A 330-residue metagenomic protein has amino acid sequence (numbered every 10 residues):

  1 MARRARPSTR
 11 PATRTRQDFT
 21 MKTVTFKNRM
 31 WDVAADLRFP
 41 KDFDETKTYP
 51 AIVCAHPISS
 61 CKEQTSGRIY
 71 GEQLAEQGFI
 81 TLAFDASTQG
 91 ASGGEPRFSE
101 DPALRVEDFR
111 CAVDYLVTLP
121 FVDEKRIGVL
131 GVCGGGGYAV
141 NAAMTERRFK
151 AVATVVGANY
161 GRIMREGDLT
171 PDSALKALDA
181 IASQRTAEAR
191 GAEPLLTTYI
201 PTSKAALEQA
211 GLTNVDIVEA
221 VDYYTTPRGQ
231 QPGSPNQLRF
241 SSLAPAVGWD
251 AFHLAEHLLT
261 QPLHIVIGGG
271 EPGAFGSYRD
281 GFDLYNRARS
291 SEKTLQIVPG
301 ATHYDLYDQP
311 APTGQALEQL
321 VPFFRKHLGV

Functional and structural regions predicted by a protein language model:
D18-K47: N-terminal cap/lid segment of alpha/beta-hydrolase-fold proteins
S59-E72, A86: The serine-hydrolase catalytic nucleophile loop
Q73-A91: Conserved alpha/beta-hydrolase
S99-P120: Alpha/beta-hydrolase active-site loop
V140-Y223: Alpha/beta-hydrolase-fold enzymes
I265-I267: Short beta-strand/loop motif that positions the catalytic acidic residue of the alpha/beta-hydrolase fold
P272-G281: Conserved alpha/beta-hydrolase "acid-adjacent" motif
A301-T313: Catalytic histidine-centered segment of alpha/beta-hydrolase-like enzymes
